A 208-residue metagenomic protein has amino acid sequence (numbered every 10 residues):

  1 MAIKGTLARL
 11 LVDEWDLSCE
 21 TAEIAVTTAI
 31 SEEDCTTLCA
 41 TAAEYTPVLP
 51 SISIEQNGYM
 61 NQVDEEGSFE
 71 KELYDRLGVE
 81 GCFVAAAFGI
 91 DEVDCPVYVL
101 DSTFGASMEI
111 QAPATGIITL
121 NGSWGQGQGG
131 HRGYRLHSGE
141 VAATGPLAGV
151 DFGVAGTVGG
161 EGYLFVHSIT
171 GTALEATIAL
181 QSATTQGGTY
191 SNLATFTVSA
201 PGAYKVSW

Functional and structural regions predicted by a protein language model:
M1-Q62, C95-S123, G130-Y134: Solvent-exposed edge beta-strands and adjacent loop segments that serve as assembly or binding interfaces
A2, V48, L77-G78, G116 (+2 more regions): A generic structural signal for short, solvent-exposed coil/turn residues that cap or connect secondary-structure
E14-D16, D64-F69, C82-T115, G125-W208: Polar, enzyme-active/binding microenvironments
V48-I90: Structured, beta-strand-rich domain cores that present glycine/charged loop surfaces used to bind extended ligands
